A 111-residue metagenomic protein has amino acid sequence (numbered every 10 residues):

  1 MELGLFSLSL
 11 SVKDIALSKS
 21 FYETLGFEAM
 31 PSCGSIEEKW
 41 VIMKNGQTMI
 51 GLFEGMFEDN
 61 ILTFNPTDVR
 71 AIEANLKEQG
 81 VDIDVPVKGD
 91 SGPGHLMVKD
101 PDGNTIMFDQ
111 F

Functional and structural regions predicted by a protein language model:
M1-L17, N60-L62: N-terminal beta-strand motif that seeds the catalytic metal site of vicinal oxygen chelate
S7-S9, E28-S35, P86-K88: Conserved catalytic-core motifs of GNAT/GCN5-like acyltransferases
D14-A16, T67-R70: Helix N-cap motif at beta-to-alpha junctions
S18-T24, L76, G103: Conserved active-site tyrosine of GNAT-family acetyltransferases
E23-M30, G80-V81: Conserved acetyl-CoA-binding loop of GNAT-fold acetyltransferases
A29-N60, T105-Q110: Conserved short beta-strand elements that form part of the metal-binding/catalytic scaffold of enzyme active sites
K77-F111: Vicinal oxygen chelate
